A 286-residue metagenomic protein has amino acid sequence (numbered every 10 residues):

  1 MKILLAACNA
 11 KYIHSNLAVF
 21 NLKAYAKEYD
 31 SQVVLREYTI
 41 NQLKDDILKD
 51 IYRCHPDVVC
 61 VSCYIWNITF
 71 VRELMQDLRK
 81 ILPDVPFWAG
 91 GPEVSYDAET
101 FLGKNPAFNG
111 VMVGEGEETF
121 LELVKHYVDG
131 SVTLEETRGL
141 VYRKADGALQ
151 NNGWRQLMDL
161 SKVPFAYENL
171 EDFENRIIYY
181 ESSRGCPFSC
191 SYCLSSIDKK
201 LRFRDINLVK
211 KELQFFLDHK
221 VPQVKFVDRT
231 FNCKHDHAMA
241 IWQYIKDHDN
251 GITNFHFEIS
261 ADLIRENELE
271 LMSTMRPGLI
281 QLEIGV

Functional and structural regions predicted by a protein language model:
M1-I3, T137, V141-S182: N-terminal [4Fe-4S]-dependent radical SAM core
K2, A18, Y25, Y29 (+1 more regions): Glycine-rich beta-alpha loop elements in corrinoid/cobalamin-binding modules across cobalamin-dependent enzymes
K2-K11: Nucleotide-activated donor-dependent transferases that construct or modify glycoconjugates
L5, V61, A89, V113 (+3 more regions): Conserved beta-strand positions
Y12, W66, Y96, F101 (+3 more regions): Tryptophan-centric aromatic hotspots in well-structured domains and transmembrane helices
Y12-A18: Short N-terminal binding/cap micro-motifs at the start of the first secondary-structure element
V19-K23, I51, R72-Q76, V124 (+4 more regions): Generic structural signal for well-ordered alpha-helices, preferentially at hydrophobic/aromatic core positions
S161-V286: Radical SAM [4Fe-4S] cluster-binding motif and immediate context
